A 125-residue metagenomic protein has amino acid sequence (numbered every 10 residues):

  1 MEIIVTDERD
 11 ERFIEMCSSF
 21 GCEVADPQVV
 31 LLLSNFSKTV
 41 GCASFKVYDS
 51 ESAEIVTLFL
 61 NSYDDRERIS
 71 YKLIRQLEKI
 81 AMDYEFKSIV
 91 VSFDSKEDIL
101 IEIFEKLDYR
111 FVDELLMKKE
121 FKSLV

Functional and structural regions predicted by a protein language model:
M1-V24: Short amphipathic alpha-helix that is part of the acyltransferase structural core
P27-G41: Conserved beta-hairpin
K38-K46, S52-V56: Conserved beta-strand in the GNAT
L58-R66: A short, internal acetyl-CoA/4′-phosphopantetheine-binding micro-motif in the GNAT/acyltransferase core
R66-K79: Conserved acetyl-CoA-binding loop-helix of GNAT-fold acetyltransferases
A81-F93: Conserved GNAT acetyl-CoA-binding A-motif
S95-D113: Conserved active-site alpha-helix within GNAT-family acetyltransferase domains
